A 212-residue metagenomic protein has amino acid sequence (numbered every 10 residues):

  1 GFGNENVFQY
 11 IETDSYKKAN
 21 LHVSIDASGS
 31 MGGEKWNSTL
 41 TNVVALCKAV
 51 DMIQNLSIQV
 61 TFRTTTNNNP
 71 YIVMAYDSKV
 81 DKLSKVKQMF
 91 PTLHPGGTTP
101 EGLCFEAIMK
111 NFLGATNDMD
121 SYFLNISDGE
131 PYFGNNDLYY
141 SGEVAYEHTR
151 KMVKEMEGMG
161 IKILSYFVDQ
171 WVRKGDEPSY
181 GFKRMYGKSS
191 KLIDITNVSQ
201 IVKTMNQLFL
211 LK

Functional and structural regions predicted by a protein language model:
G1-K212: Acidic, glycine-rich A-domain
